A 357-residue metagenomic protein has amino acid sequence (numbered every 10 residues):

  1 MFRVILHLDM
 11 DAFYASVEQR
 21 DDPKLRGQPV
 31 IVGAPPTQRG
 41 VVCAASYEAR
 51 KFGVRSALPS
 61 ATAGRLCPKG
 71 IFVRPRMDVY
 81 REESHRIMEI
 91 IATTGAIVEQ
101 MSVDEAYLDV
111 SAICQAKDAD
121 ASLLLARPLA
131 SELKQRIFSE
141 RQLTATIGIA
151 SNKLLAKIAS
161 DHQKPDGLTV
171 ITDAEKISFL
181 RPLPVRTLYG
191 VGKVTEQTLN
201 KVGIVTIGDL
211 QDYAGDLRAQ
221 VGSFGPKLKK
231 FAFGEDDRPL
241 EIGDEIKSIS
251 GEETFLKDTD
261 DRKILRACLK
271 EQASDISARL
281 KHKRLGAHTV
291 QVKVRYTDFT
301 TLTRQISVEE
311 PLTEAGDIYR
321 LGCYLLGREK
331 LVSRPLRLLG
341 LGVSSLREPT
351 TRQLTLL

Functional and structural regions predicted by a protein language model:
M1-Q220, F224-K227, V343, R347-L357: Gly/Gly-Pro- and Ser/Thr-rich, intrinsically disordered tail segments characteristic of DNA damage-repair and tolerance
M101-E105, A150-K153, L285-T289, R334-L338: Short Gly/Ser/Thr- and Asp/Glu-enriched loop/turn motifs at secondary-structure junctions
T187, T195-L336, S345-Q353: DNA-contacting surface of Y-family translesion DNA polymerases
